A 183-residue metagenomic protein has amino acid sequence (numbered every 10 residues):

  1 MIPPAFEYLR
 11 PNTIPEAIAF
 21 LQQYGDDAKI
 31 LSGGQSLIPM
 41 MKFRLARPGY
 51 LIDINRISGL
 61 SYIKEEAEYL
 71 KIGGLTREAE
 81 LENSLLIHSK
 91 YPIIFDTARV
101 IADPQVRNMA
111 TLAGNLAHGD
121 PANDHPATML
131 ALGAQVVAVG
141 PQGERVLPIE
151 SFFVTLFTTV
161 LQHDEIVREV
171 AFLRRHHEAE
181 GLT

Functional and structural regions predicted by a protein language model:
M1-T183: C-terminal structural segment of proteins
